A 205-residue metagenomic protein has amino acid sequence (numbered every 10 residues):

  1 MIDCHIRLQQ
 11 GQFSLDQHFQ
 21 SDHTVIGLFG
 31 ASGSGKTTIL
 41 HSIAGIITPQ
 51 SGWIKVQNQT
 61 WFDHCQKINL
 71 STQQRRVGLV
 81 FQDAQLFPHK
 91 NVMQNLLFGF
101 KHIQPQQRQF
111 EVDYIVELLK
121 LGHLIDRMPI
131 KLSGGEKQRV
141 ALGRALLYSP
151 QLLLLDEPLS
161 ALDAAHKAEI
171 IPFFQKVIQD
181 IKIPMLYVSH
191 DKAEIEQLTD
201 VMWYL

Functional and structural regions predicted by a protein language model:
W61-G78, H102: ABC ATPase NBD coupling module
H64, Q107-L124, Q175-K176: Conserved ABC ATPase "signature" region
M128-L132, E136: Conserved ABC ATPase signature
L142: Hydrophobic anchor residue at the start of the ABC signature
L147-Q151: A short, proline-enriched helix->beta-strand linker immediately N-terminal to the Walker B motif in ABC-type P-loop
L153-E157: Catalytic Walker B motif of ABC-type/P-loop ATPase nucleotide-binding domains
K182-V188: Conserved H-loop
